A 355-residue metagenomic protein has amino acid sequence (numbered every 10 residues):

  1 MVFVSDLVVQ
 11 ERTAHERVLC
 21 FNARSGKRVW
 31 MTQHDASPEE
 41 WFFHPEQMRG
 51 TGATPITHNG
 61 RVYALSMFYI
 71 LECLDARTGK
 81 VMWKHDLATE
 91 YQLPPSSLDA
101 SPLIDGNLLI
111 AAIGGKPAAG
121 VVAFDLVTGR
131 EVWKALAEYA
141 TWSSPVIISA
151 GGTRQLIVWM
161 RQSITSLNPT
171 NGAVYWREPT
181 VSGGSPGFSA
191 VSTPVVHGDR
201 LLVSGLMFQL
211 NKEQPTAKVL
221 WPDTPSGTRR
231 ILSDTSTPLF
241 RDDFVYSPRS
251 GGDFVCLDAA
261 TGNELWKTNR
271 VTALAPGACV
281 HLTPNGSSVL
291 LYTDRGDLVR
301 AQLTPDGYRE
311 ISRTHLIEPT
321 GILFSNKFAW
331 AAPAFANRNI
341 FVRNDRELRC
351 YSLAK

Functional and structural regions predicted by a protein language model:
M1-K355: Noncatalytic, solvent-exposed loop/strand surfaces of beta-propeller-type extracellular/periplasmic domains
